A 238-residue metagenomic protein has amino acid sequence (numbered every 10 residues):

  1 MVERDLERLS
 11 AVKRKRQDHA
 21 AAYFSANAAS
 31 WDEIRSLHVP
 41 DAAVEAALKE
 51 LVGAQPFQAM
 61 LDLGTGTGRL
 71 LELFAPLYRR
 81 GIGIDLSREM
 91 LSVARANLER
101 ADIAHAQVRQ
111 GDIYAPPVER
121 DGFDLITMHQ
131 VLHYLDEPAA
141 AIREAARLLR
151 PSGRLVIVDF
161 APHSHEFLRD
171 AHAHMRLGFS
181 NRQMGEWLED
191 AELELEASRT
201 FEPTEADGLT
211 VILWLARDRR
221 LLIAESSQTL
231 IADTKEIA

Functional and structural regions predicted by a protein language model:
M1-A22: N-terminal auxiliary segments of SAM/dcSAM-dependent transferases
H38-Q58: Conserved alpha-helix/loop element of class I SAM-dependent methyltransferases that forms part of the SAM/SAH-binding
A59-L61, G66-A115: Class I SAM-dependent methyltransferase SAM/SAH-binding core
Y114-I126: A short acidic, Gly/Pro-enriched loop at the edge of an enzyme's catalytic core that lines a small-molecule cofactor
D124-E137: A short SAM/SAH-binding and catalytic strip from SAM-dependent methyltransferases
A139-R154: A short glycine-rich, Lys/Arg-flanked "PGG" loop and its adjoining helix->strand segment in the class I
R154-T210, W214: C-terminal alpha-helical "lid/dimerization" subdomain adjacent to the S-adenosyl-L-methionine
T200-A238: Core SAM-dependent methyltransferase catalytic element
